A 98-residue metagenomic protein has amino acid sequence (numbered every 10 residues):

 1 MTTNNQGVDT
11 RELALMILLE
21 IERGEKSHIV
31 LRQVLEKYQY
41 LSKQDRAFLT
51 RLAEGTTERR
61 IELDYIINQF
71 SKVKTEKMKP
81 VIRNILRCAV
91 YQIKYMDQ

Functional and structural regions predicted by a protein language model:
M1-Q98: Class I Rossmann-like S-adenosyl-L-methionine
